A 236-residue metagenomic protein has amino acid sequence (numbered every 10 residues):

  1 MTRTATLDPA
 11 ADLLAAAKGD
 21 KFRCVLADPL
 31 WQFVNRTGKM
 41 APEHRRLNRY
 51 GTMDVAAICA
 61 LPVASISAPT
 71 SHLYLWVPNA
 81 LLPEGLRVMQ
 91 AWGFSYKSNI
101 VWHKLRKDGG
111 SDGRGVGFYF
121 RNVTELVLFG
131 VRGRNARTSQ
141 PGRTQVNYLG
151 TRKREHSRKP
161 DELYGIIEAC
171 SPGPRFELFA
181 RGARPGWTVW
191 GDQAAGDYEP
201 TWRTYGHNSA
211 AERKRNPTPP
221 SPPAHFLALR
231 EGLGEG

Functional and structural regions predicted by a protein language model:
M1-G232, G236: Class I S-adenosyl-L-methionine-dependent methyltransferase catalytic core
